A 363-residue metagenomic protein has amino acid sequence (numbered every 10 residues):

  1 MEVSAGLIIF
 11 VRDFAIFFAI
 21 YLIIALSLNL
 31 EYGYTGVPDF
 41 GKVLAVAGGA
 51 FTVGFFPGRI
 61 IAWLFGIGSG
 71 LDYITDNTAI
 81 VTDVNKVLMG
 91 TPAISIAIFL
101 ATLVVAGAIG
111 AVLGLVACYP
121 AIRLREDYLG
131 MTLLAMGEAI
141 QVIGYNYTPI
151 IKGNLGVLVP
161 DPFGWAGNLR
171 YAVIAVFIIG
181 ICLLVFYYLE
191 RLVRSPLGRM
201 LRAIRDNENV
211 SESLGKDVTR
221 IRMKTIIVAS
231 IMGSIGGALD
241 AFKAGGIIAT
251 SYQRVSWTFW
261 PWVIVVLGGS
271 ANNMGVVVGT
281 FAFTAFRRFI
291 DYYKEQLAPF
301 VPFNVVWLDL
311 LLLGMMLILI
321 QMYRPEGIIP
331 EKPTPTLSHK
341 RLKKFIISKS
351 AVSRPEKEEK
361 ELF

Functional and structural regions predicted by a protein language model:
M1-F363: Transmembrane alpha-helices and adjacent helix-loop boundaries
